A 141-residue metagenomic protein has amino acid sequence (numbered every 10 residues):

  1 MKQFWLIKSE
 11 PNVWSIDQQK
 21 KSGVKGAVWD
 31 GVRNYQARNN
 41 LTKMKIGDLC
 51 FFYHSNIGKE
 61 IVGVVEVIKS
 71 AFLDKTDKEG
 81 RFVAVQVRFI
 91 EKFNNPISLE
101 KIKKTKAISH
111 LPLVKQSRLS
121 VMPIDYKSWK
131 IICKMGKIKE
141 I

Functional and structural regions predicted by a protein language model:
M1-M44, K139-I141: Compositionally biased, charged N-terminal/linker segments
N12-W14, N94, I131: Short, acidic Gly/Pro/Ser/Thr-rich loop/turn segments
W14-D17, K59-I61, K75: Short acidic/glycine-rich loop or secondary-structure boundary segments that cap or lie
Q18, P96-I102, C133-M135: Short, charged, solvent-exposed linker or helix-capping segments at domain edges/interfaces that act as flexible hinges
G47-D48: Loop/turn positions that initiate beta-strands
Y53-K59: Short, charged beta-turn/beta-strand-edge "cap" motif at the junction between a beta-strand and an adjacent loop
V62-M122: Aromatic- and Lys/Arg-enriched surface recognition patch
I124-I141: Charged phosphate-binding loop/patch that engages nucleotide di/tri-phosphates or the phosphate backbone of nucleic
